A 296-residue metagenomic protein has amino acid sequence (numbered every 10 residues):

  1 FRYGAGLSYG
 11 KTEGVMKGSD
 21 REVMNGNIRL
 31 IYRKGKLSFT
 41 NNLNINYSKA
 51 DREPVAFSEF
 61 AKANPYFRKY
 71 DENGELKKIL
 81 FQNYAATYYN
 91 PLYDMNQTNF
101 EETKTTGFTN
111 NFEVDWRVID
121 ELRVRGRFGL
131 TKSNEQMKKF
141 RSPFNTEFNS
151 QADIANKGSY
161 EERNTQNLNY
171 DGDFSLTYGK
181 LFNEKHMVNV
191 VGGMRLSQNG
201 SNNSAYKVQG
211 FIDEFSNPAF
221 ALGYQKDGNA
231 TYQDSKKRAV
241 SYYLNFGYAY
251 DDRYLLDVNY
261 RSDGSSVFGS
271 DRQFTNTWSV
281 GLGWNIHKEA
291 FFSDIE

Functional and structural regions predicted by a protein language model:
F1-S19: Short strand-turn segments of transmembrane beta-barrel domains in outer membranes, especially the first one or two
R2-G6, S38-N42, E113, R117 (+6 more regions): Membrane-spanning beta-strand positions in outer-membrane beta-barrel proteins
R2-Y3, V267-G269: Extended hydrophobic-aromatic, low-complexity segments
Y9-E13, R261-S266: A short, flexible beta-alpha/helix-coil linker loop
G14-M16, R21, N25-T109, R125-V240 (+2 more regions): Surface-exposed loop/interface segments of Gram-negative outer-membrane beta-barrel transport/assembly proteins
G26-I28, G126, G172, V240-F246 (+3 more regions): Extended, hydrophobic alpha-helical segments in both membrane/secreted and soluble proteins
L30-K34, V114-W116, D120, Y178-K180 (+3 more regions): Residue-level signature of outer-membrane beta-barrel architecture
